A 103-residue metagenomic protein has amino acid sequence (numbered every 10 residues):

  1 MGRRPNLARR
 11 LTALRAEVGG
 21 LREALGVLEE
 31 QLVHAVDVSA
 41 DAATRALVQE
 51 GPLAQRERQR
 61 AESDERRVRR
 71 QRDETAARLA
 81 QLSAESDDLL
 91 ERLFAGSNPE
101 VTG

Functional and structural regions predicted by a protein language model:
M1-V18, L93-V101: Short, charge-rich amphipathic alpha-helices with coiled-coil/heptad character
L11, R15, V36, R58 (+2 more regions): Generic structural concept
A16-L21, L32: Short amphipathic alpha-helical segments, especially helix-boundary/capping motifs
G20-L25, D64-S86: Amphipathic alpha-helical coiled-coil segments
L25-L53: Extended alpha-helical coiled-coil "stalk/arm" regions that act as elongated linkers or oligomerization scaffolds
H34-D37, D87-G103: Non-transmembrane, heptad-repeat alpha-helical coiled-coil rod segments that act as dimerization/spacing scaffolds
V48-Q71: Short, glycine/alanine-rich amphipathic alpha-helical segment that often forms an alpha-turn-alpha hairpin
